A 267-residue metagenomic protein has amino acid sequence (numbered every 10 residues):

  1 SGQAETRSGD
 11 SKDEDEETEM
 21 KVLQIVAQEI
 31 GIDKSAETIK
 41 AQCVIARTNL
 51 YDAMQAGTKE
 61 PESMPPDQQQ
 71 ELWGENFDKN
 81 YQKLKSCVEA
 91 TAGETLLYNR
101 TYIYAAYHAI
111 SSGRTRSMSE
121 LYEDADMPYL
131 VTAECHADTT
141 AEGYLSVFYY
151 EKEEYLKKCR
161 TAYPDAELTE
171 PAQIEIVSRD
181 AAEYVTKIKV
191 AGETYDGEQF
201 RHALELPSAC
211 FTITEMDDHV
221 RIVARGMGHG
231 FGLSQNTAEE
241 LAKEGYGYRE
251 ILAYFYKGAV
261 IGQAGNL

Functional and structural regions predicted by a protein language model:
S1-L267: Conserved, single-site charged/polar hotspot
